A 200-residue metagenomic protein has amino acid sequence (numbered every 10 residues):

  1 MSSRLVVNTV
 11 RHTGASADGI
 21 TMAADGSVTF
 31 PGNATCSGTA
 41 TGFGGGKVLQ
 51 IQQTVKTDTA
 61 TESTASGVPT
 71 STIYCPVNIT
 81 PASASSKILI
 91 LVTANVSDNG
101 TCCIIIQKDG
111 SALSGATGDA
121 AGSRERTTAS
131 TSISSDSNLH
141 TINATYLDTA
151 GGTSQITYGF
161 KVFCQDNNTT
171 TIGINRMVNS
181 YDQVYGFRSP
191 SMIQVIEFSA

Functional and structural regions predicted by a protein language model:
M1-E62, A84-S85: Intrinsic low-complexity, repeat-rich intrinsically disordered segments enriched in small/flexible residues
L5, A15-A17, Y74, T101 (+1 more regions): Short beta-strand-initiation
L5-N8, V77, I193: Small-residue-enriched segments and motifs
V55, S63-P69, P81-Q155, G159-A200: Terminal beta-strand-rich extracellular "head" domains that mediate receptor/glycan or other ligand binding
V68-P76: A short beta-strand-loop element at or near the start of a globular domain
